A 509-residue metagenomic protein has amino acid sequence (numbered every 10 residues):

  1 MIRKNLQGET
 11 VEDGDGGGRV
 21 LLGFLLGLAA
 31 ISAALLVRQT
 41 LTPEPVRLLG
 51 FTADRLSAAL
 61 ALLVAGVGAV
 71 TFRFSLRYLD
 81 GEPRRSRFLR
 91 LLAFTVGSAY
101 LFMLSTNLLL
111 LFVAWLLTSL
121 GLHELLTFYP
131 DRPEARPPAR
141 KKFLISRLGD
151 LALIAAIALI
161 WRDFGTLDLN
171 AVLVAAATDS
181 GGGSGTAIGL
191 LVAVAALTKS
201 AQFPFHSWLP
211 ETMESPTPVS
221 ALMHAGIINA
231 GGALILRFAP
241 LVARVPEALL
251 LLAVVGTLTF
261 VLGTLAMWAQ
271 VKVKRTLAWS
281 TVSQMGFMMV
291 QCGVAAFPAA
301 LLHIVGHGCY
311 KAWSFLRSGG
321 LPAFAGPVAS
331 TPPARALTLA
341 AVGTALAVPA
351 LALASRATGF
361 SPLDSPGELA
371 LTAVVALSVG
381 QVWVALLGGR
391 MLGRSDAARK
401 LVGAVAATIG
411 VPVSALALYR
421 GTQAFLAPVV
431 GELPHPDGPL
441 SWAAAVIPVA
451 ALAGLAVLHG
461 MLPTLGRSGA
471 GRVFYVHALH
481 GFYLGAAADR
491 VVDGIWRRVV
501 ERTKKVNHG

Functional and structural regions predicted by a protein language model:
M1-G14, G388-R420, V429-G509: Membrane-interface and transmembrane segments of multi-pass membrane proteins
M1-R90, N170-A171: Transmembrane helix-loop-helix hairpins at membrane boundaries of multipass inner-membrane proteins
G8-G27, D80-F94, T106-F112, P130-A152 (+6 more regions): Membrane-interfacial loop-to-helix junctions in multi-pass inner-membrane proteins
V37-G50, L110, L117, L151-F205 (+8 more regions): Juxtamembrane/interfacial segments at transmembrane-helix boundaries in multi-pass membrane proteins
L48, T52-P130, G149-L151, A225 (+1 more regions): Internal transmembrane alpha-helices of multipass membrane proteins
A69-G81, E124-E134, S200-T217, V261-L277 (+2 more regions): C-terminal ends of transmembrane helices
L91-F94, S98-A176, M285-P327: Alpha-helical multi-pass transmembrane bundles of energy-transducing inner-membrane proteins
Y310-A325, E368-A398: Predominantly late transmembrane helices and immediately cytosolic-facing juxtamembrane segments
